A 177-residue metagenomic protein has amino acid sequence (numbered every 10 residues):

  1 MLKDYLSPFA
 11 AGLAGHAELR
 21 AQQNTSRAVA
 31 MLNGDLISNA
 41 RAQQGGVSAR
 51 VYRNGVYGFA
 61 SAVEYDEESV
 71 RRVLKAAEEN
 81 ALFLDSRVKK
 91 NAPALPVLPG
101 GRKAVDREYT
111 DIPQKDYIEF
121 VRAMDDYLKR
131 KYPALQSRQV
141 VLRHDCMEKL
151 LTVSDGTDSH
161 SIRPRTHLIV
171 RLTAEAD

Functional and structural regions predicted by a protein language model:
M1-D177: Active-site bordering "gate/hinge" segments that shape substrate access to catalytic or cofactor-binding pockets
